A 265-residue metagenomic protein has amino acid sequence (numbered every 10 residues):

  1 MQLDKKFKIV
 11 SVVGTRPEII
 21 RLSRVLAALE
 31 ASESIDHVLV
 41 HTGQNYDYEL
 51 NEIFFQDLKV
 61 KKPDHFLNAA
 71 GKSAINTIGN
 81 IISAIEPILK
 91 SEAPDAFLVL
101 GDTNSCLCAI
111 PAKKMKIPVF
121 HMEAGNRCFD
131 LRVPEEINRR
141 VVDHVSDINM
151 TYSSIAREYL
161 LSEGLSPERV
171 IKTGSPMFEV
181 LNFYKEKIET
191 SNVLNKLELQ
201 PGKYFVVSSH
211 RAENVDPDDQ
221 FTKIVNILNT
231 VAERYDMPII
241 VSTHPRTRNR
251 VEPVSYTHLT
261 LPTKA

Functional and structural regions predicted by a protein language model:
F7-V13, I19-A28, F54, F66-L165: Active-site and donor-binding regions of nucleotide-sugar-utilizing enzymes
S11, L39-H41, V99, H121 (+3 more regions): Structural beta-sheet core signal
G14-T15, T42-Q44, A124, S175 (+1 more regions): Cofactor-binding loop segments of dinucleotide-utilizing enzymes, especially the Rossmann-like FAD- and NAD(P)+-binding
S32-V38, Y235-I239: A generic structural motif
N45-E49, N68, V145-Q220: A nucleotide-sugar donor-handling region in carbohydrate enzymes
Y46-V60: N-terminal beta-loop-helix "entrance" segment that forms/cooperates in small-molecule cofactor or anionic ligand
P201-V207, R211-S242, T247-V251: Conserved catalytic-core segment of nucleotide-activated headgroup transferases in glycan assembly
T257-T263: Conserved small/polar residues in nucleotide/adenosyl-binding loops
